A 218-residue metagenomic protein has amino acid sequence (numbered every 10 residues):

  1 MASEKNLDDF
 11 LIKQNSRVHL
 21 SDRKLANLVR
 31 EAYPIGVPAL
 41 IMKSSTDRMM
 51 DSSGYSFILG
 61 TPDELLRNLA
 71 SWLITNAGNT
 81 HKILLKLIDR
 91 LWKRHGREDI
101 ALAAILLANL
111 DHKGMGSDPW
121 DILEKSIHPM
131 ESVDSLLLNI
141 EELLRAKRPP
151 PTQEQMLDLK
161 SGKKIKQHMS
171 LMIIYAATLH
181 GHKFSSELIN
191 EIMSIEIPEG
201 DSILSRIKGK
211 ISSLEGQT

Functional and structural regions predicted by a protein language model:
M1-T218: Alpha-helical scaffold domains
